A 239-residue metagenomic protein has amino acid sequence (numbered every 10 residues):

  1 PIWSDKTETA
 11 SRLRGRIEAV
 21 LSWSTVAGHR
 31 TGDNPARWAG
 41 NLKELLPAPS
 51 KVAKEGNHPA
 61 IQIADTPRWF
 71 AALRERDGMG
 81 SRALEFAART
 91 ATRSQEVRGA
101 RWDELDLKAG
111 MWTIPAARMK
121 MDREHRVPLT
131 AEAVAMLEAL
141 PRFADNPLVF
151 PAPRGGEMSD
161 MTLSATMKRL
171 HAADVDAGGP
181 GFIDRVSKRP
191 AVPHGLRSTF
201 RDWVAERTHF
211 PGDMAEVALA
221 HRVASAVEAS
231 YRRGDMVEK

Functional and structural regions predicted by a protein language model:
S4-E18, V26, R30-A100, K108 (+4 more regions): Basic, Lys/Arg- and aromatic-enriched nucleic-acid-binding interface segment
S22-T31, L105, E206, F210: Bacterial peptidoglycan biogenesis and beta-lactam-recognition machinery
K43, P47, P115, T130 (+2 more regions): Residue-level detector of conserved, well-ordered beta-strand and adjacent loop positions that form binding/recognition
V52, T113-D122, V134, G156 (+2 more regions): Catalytic-site neighborhood detector that most strongly recognizes the C-terminal catalytic loop/helix of tyrosine
P67-S81, T90, V127, A135 (+3 more regions): Short, basic (Lys/Arg/His-rich) helix/loop patches that form interaction surfaces in the mid-to-C-terminal regions
L107-A109, A131: Residue-level signal for tight coil/turn positions that link beta-strands
M111, E124-P128: Well-ordered beta-strand positions in beta-sheet-rich domains
